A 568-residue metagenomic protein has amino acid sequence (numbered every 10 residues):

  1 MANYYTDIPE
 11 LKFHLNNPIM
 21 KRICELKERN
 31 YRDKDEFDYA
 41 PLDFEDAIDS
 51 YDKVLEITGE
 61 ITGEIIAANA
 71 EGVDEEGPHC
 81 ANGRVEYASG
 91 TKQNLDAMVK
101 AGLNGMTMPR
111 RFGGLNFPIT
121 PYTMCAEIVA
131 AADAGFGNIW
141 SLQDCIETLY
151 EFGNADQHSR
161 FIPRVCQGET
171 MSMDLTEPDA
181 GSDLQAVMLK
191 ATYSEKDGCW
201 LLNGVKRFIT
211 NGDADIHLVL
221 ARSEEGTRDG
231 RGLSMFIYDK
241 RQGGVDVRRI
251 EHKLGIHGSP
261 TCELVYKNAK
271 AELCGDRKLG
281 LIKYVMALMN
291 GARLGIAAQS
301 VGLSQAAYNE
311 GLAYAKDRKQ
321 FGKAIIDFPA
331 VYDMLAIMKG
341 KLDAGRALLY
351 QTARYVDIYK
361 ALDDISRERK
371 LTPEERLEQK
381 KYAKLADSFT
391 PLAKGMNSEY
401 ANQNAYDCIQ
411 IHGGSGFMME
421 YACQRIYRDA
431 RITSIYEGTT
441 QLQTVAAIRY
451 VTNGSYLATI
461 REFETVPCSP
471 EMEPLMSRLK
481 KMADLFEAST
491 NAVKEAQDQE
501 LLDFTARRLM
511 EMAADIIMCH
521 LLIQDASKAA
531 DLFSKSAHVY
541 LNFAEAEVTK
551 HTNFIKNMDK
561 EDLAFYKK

Functional and structural regions predicted by a protein language model:
M1-A81, V85: Extended, charge-enriched "interface" segments that sit outside catalytic cores
A2-Y5, P9-E10, N17-I19, I256 (+3 more regions): Alpha-helix capping/hinge segments and adjacent helical runs
G59-E60, G90-P163, Q167, T210-G212 (+1 more regions): Internal helix-loop-helix
N154-R160, T439, V445-E487: A structural-propensity feature for long, helix-poor, extended segments
C199, N203-V245: A short core secondary-structure module
R241-G244, R248, P260-A292, N309-I326 (+2 more regions): A glycine-rich, basic-preceded beta-loop-alpha segment at the flavin cofactor/substrate interface of flavin-utilizing
D343-K394, T490-F504, I523, S527-A529: C-terminal helix-coil-helix/basic helical segment that borders enzyme active sites and/or dimer interfaces and provides
G454, V466-K568: C-terminal amphipathic alpha-helical interaction region
